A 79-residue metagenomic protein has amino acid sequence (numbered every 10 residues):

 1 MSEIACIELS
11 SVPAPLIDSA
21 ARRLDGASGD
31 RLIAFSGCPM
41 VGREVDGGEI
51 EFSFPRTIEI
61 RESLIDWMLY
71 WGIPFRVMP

Functional and structural regions predicted by a protein language model:
M1-I17, D46-F52: Short glycine-/aliphatic-rich beta-strand segments at the starts of folded cytosolic domains
E8-F35, M68: Short amphipathic alpha-helix segments
D30-W71: Short, intrinsically disordered low-complexity segments
P74: Residue-level detector of anion-binding/catalytic polar loops
V77-P79: A structural preference for short, hydrophobic beta-strand core positions in alpha/beta folds
